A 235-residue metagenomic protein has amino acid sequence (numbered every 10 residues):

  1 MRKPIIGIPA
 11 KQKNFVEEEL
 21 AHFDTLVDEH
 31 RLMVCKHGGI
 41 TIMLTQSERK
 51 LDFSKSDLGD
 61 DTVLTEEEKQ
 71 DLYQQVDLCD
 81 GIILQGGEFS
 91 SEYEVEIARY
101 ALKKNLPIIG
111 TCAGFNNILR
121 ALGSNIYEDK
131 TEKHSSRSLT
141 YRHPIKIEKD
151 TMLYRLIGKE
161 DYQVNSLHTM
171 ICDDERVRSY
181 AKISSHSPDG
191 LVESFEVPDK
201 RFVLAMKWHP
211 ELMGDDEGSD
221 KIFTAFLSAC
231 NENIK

Functional and structural regions predicted by a protein language model:
M1-A113, R120-Y127, K133-R142, K146-K149 (+6 more regions): N-terminal beta1-alpha1 cap of cysteine-dependent amidohydrolase-like domains
K159: Active-site nucleotide/adenylate-binding loops and adjacent lid/helix of ATP-dependent enzymes
Q163-T169, F195: Short catalytic/ligand-gating loop segments at beta-alpha or beta-beta junctions within enzyme catalytic domains
L204-K207: Active-site-proximal beta-strand elements of phosphoester/diester hydrolases
